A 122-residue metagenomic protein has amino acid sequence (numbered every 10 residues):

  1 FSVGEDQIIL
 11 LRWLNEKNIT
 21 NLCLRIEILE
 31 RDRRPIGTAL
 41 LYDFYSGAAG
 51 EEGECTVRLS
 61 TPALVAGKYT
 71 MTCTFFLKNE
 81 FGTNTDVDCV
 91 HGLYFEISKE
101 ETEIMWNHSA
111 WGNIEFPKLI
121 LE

Functional and structural regions predicted by a protein language model:
F1-E122: Localized sequence-composition bias
